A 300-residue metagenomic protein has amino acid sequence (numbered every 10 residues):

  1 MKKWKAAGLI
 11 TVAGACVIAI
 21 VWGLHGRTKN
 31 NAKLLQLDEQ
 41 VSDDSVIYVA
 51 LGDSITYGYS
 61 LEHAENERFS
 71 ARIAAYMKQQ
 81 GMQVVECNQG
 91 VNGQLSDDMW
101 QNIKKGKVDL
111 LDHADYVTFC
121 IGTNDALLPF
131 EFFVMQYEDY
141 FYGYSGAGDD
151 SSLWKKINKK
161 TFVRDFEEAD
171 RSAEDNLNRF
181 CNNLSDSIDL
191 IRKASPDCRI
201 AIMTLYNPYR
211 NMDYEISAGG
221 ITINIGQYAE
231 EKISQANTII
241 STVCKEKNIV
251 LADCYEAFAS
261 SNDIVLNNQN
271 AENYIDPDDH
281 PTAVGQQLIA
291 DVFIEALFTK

Functional and structural regions predicted by a protein language model:
M1-G14: N-terminal Sec-pathway targeting helices
G14-H25: Hydrophobic alpha-helical membrane-insertion segments, chiefly the h-region of N-terminal signal peptides
G26-N92, K107-L111: Serine-esterase "nucleophile elbow" of acetyl-processing enzymes
A32-D43, M99-V117, D186-D197: Short amphipathic alpha-helices and their capping/turn segments at secondary-structure boundaries
I47-L51, V85-G90, D115-C120, R199-T204 (+1 more regions): Structural recognition of the beta-strand scaffold that forms the well-ordered cores of secreted hydrolase catalytic
S54-Y57, V91-S96, T123-L128, Y206-R210 (+1 more regions): Solvent-exposed loop/turn segments at secondary-structure junctions within structured extracellular/periplasmic domains
D98-D175, N207-P208: Oxyanion-hole/transition-state-stabilizing segment in secreted/luminal serine hydrolases and related acyltransferases
L205-K300: Catalytic His-Asp segment of secreted/periplasmic serine-dependent ester chemistry enzymes
